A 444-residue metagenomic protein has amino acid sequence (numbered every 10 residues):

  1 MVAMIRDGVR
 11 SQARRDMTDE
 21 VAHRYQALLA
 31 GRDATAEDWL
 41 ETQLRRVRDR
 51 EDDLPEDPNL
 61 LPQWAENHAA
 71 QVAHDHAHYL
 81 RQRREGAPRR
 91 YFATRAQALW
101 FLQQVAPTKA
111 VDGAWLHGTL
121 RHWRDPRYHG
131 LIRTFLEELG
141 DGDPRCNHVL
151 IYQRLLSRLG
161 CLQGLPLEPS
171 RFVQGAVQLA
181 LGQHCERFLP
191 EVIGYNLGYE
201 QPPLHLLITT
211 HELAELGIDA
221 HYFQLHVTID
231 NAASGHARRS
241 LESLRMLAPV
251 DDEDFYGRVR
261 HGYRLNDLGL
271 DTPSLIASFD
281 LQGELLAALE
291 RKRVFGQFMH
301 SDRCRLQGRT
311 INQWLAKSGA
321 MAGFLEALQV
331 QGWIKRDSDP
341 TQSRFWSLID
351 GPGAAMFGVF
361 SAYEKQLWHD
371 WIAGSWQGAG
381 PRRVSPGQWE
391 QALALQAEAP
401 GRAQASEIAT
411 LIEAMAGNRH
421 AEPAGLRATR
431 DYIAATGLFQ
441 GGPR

Functional and structural regions predicted by a protein language model:
M1-R444: Non-heme di-metal
